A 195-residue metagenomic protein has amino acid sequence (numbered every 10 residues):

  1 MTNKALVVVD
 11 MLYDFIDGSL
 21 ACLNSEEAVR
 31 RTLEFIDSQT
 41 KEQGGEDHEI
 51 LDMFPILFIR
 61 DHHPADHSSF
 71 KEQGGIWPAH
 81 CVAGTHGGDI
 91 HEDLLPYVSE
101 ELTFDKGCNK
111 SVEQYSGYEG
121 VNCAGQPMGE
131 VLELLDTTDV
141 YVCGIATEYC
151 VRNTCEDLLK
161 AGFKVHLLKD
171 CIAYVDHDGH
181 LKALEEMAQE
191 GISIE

Functional and structural regions predicted by a protein language model:
M1-C108, K164, V175, H180-I194: Active-site acidic carboxylates
R30, E34, C123-Q126, E130 (+1 more regions): Short, contiguous clusters of charged residues that form electrostatic/catalytic patches at enzyme active sites, used
E34-Q39, V151-K160: Histidine-anchored nucleotide/phosphate-binding helix
S68-C81, S111-P127, L159: Short, electropositive alpha-helical surface patch
H91-I145: Internal catalytic-core helix/loop-beta-alpha segment that presents or stabilizes conserved functional determinants
Y141-G144, F163-H177: A short glycine-rich beta-strand->turn/loop micro-motif centered on a GG-aromatic cluster
A146-C150: Gly/Ser/Thr-rich loops at beta-strand to alpha-helix junctions that form or flank small-molecule/cofactor-binding
